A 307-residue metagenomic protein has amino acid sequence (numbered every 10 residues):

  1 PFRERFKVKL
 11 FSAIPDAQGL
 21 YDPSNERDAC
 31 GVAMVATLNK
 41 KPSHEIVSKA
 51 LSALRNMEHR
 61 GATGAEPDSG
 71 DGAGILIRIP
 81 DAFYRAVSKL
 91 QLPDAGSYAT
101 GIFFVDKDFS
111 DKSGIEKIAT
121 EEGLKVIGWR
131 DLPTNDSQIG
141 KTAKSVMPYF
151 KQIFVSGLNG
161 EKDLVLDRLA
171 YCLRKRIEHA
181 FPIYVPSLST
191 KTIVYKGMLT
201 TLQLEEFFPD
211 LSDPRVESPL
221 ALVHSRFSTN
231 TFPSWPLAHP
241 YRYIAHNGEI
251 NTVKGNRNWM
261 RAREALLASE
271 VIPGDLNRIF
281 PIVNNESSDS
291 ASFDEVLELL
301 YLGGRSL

Functional and structural regions predicted by a protein language model:
F2-L307: Conserved short alpha-helical segments that host acidic/polar catalytic motifs at enzyme active sites
